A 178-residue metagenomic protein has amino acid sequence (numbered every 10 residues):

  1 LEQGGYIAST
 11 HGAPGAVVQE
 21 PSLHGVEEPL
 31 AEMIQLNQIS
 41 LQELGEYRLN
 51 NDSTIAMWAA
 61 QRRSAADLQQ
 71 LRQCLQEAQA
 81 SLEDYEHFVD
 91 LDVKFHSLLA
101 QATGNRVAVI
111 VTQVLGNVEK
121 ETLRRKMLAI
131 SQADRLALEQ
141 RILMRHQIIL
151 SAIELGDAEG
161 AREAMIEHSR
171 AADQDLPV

Functional and structural regions predicted by a protein language model:
L1-N51, M57, Q61: Short linear motifs at protein or domain termini
I34-Q35, A59, L82, I153-G156: Hydrophobic residues in alpha-helical segments
N37-Q38, I130-Q132: Short alpha-helical transmembrane interface motifs in multi-pass membrane proteins
L44, R48-K126, R145-I148, G160-A172: Conserved amphipathic alpha-helical segments that form helical-bundle/coiled-coil interaction surfaces
K126-I130, L136: Extended hydrophobic/aromatic segments used for targeting, binding, or gating
D134-A164: A late-sequence structural motif
Q174-V178: C-terminal alpha-helical interaction appendages
